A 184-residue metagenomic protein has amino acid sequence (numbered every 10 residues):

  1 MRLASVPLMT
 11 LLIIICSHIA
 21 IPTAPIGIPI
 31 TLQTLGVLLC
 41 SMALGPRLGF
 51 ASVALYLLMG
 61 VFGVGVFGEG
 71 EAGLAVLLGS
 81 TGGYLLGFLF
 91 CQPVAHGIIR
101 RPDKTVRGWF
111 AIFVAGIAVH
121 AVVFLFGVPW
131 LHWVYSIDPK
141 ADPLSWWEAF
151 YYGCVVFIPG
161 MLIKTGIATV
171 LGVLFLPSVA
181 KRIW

Functional and structural regions predicted by a protein language model:
M1-S52: Hydrophobic transmembrane alpha-helices
L3-P7, L35-L39, G49-L55, L77 (+4 more regions): Hydrophobic alpha-helical transmembrane segments
I15, L74-L125: Short helix-perturbing small/polar motifs within transmembrane alpha-helices
H18-P29, L57-C91: Interfacial aromatic-anchored transmembrane helix boundaries in multi-pass membrane proteins
I19, A43, E69-G70, I98 (+2 more regions): Helix-loop junctions at the membrane-solvent interface of multi-pass transporters, primarily the C-terminal
I26, P102-W184: Membrane-embedded alpha-helical hairpins and interfacial helices in multi-pass inner-membrane proteins
A43-R47, V94-P102, L174-V179: Structural signal for the C-terminal ends of transmembrane alpha-helices and the immediately following loop
